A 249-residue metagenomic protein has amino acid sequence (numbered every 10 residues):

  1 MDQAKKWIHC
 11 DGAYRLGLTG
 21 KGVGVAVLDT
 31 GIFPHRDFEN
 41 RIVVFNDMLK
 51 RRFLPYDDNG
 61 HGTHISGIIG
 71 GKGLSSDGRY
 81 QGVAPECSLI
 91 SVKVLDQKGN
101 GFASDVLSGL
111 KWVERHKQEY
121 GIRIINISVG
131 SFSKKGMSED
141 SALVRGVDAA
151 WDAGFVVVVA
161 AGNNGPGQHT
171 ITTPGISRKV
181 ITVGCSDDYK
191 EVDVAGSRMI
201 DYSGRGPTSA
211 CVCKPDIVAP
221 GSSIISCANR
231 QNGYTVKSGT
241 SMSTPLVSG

Functional and structural regions predicted by a protein language model:
M1-G24, R36-D37, G136, D193-R198: Protease zymogen maturation seam
Y14-V27, G31-V44, R52-S104, Y120-R123 (+3 more regions): Subtilisin-like serine protease catalytic core
D29, G175-G249: Extracellular S/T/G-rich loop segment that most often corresponds to the catalytic His/Ser-adjacent loop
G31-F33, M48-L49, S75, L95-G99 (+6 more regions): Solvent-exposed loop/turn segments at secondary-structure junctions within structured extracellular/periplasmic domains
D77-R79, L143-V147, G167-I171, Y202: Short beta-alpha junctions and helix-cap segments that line functional grooves
L110-M137, A160: Short acidic, glycine-rich surface-loop motifs adjacent to enzyme active sites
E139-V157: Catalytic-core regions built around general acid/base machinery
N163-K179: Glycine-rich, charge-decorated loop segments at or immediately adjacent to ligand/cofactor-binding or catalytic sites
